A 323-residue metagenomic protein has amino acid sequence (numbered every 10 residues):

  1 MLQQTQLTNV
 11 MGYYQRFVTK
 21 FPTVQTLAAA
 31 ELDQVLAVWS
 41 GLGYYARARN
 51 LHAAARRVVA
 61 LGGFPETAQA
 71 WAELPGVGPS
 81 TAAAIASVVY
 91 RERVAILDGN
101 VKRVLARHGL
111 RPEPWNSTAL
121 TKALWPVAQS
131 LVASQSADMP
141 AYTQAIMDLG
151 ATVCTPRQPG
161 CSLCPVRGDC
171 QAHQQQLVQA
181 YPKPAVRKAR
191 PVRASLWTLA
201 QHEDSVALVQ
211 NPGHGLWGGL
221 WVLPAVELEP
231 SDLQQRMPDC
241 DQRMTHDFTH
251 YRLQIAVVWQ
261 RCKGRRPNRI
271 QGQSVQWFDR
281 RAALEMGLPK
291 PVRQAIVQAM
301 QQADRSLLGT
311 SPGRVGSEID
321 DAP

Functional and structural regions predicted by a protein language model:
L2-S162, V166-Q179: Catalytic cores of DNA base-excision repair glycosylases
D148-P323: Intrinsically disordered, low-complexity, charged terminal extensions of DNA damage-control enzymes
